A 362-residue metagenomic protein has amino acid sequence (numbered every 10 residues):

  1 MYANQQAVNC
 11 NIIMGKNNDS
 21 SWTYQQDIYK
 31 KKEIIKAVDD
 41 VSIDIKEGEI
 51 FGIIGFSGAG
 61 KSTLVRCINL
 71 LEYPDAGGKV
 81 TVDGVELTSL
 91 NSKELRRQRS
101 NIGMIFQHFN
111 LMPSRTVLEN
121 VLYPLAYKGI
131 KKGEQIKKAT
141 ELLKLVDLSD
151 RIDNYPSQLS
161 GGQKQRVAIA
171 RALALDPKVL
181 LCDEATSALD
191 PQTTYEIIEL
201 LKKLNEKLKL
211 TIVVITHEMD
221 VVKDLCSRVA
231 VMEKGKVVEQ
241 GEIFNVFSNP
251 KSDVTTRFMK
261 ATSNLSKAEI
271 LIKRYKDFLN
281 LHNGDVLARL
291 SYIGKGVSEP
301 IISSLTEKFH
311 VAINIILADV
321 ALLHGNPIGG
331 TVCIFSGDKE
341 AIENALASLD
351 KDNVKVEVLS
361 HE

Functional and structural regions predicted by a protein language model:
I35, L87-G103, Y127, K132-G133 (+1 more regions): ABC ATPase NBD coupling module
N69: Helix-to-loop junction immediately C-terminal to a conserved catalytic motif
V85-E86, L122, A126, G133-D150: Conserved ABC ATPase "signature" region
R115-L122: Short coil-to-helix segment of the ABC ATPase nucleotide-binding domain corresponding to the Q-loop/switch region
N154-S157, L175, C182: Conserved signature/switch motifs of ABC ATPase nucleotide-binding domains
V222-D224: A short, surface-exposed alpha-helical micro-motif characterized by mixed small hydrophobic and charged/polar residues
Q240-G241, N249: ABC ATPase "signature
